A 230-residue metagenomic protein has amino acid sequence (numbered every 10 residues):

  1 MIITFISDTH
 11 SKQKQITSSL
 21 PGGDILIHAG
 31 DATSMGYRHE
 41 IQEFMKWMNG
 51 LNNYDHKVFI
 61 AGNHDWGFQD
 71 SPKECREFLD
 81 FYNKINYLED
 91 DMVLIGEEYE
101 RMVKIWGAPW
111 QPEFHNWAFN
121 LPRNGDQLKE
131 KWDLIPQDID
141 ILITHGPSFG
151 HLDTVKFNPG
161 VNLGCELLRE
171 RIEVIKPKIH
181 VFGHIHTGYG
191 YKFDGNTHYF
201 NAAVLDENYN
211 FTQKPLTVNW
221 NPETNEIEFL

Functional and structural regions predicted by a protein language model:
F5-S7, L26-D31, V58-N63, L88-D90 (+3 more regions): Active-site neighborhood of phospho(di)ester-bond hydrolases with catalytic His/Asp-centered motifs
I6, S11-E98: Core catalytic region of metal-dependent phosphoesterases/phosphodiesterases, especially metallo-beta-lactamase-like
H10-S11, T33, H64-W66, W110-E113 (+3 more regions): Short, solvent-exposed loop/turn segments at secondary-structure junctions
T33, R38-E40, F114-H115, Q137-K176: Active-site-proximal segments of metal-dependent phosphoesterases and phosphodiesterases across multiple
E77-F78, Y82-N83, V161-G164, F193-D206: Short, electropositive alpha-helical surface patch
V93-Y99, E170-I175, I179, H186-L230: Binuclear metal-dependent phosphoesterase catalytic core
R101-I141, G160-L167: Binuclear metal-dependent hydrolase catalytic cores centered on His/Asp/Glu-rich metal-binding motifs
